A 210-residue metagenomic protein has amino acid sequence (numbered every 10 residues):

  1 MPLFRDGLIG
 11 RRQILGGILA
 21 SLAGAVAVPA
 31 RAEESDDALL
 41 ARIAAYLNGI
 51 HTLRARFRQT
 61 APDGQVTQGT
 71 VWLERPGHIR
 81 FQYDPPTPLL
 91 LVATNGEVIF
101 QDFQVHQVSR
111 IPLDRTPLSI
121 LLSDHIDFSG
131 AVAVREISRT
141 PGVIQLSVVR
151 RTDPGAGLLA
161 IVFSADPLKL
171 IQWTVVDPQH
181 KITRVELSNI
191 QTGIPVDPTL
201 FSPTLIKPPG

Functional and structural regions predicted by a protein language model:
M1-I9, Q13-V26: N-terminal secretory signal peptides
V28-A32: Sec/Tat signal peptide C-region and signal peptidase I cleavage site
E34-I50: Short N-terminal segments immediately surrounding and downstream of signal-peptide cleavage
L47, P117-S129: Short, solvent-exposed helix-to-loop capping segments enriched in aromatics
L47-P62: A short, Trp-centered hydrophobic/proline-enriched beta-strand micro-motif
H51-L53, T67, R75-G77, T87 (+5 more regions): Envelope-exposed proteins and targeting segments
T70-I120, T183-R184, N189: An acidic-aromatic
S129-G210: Gly/Pro-enriched, hydrophobic low-complexity segments that function as extracytoplasmic propeptides/linkers
